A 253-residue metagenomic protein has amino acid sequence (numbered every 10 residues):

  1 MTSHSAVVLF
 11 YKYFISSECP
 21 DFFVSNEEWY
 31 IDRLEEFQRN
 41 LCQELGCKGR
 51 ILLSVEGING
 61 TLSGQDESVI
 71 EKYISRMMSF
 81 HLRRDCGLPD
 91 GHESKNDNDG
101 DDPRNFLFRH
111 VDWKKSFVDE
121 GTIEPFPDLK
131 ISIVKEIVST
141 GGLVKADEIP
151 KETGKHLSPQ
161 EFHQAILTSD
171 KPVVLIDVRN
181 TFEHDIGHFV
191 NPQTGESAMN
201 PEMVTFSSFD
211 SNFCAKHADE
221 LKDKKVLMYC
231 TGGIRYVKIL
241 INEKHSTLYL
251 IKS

Functional and structural regions predicted by a protein language model:
M1-S253: Cytosolic catalytic domains that perform sulfur/thiol-centered chemistry
